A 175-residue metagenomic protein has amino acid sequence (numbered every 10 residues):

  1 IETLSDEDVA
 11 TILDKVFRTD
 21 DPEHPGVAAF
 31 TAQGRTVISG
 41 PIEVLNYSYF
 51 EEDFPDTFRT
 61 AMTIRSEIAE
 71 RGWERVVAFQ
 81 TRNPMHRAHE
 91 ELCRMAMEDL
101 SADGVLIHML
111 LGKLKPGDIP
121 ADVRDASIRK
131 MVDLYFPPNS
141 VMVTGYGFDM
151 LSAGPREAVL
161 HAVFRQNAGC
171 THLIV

Functional and structural regions predicted by a protein language model:
E2-V175: Nucleotidyltransferase catalytic core that binds NTPs
